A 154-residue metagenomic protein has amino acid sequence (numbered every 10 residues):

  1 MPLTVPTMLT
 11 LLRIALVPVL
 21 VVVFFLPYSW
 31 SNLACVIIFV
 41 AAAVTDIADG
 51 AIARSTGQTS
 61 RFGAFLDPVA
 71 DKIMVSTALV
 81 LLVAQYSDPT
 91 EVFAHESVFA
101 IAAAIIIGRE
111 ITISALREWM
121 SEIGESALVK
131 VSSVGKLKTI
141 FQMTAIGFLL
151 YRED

Functional and structural regions predicted by a protein language model:
P2-T10, I14-L16, V21-V22, A34-V40 (+1 more regions): A feature for the membrane-embedded catalytic helix bundles of lipid/isoprenoid biosynthetic enzymes
L3, T56-G57: Membrane-helix interface residues
V23, P27-S31: Membrane-interface transmembrane helices that cradle and orient dolichyl/undecaprenyl
S60: Aspartate-rich (DDxxD/NDxxD/DxxxD) Mg2+/diphosphate-binding motifs and their adjoining helix-loop segments
